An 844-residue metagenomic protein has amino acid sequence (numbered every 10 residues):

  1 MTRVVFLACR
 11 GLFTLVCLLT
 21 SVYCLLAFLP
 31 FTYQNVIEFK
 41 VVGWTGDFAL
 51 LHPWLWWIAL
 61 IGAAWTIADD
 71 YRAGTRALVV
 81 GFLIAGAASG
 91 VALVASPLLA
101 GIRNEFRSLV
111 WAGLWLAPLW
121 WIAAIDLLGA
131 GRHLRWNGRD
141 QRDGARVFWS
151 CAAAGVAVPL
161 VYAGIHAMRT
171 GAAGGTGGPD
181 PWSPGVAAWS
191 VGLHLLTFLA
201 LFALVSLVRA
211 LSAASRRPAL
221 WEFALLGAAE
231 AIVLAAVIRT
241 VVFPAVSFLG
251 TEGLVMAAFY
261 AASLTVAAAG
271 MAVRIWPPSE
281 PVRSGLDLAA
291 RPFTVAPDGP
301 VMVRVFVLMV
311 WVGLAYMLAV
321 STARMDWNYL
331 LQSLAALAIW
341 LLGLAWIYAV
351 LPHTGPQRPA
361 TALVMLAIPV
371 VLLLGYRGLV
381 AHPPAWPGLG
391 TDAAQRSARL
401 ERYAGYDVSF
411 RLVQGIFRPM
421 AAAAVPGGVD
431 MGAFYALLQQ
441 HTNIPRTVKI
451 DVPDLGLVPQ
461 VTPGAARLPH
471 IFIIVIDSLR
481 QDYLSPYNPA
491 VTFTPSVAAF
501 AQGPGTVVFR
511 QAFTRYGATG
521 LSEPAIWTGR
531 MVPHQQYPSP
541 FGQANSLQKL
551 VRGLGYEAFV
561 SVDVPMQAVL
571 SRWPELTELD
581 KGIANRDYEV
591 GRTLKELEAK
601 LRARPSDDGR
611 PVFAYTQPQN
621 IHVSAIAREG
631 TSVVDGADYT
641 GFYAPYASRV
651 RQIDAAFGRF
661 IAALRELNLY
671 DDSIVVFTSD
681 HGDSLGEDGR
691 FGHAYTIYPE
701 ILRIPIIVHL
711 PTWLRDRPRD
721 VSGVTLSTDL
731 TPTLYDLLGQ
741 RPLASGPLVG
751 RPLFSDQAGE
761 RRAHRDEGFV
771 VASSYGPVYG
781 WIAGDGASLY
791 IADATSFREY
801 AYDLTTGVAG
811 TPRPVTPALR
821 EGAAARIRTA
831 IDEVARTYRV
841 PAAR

Functional and structural regions predicted by a protein language model:
T2-R411: Transmembrane and membrane-interface helices of multi-pass, inner-membrane envelope-modifying transferases
F31-L50, P97-L98, M168-A172, R324-W327 (+2 more regions): Long, internal low-complexity/basic segments
Y376-T631, R751-L753: Active-site-proximal alpha/beta segments of enzymes that process anionic O-linked groups
G378-L379, P383-A398, P742, A783-R844: C-terminal accessory region downstream of the catalytic core in glycan-modifying enzymes
Q439, L594-S606, S632-S673, I827-R844: A long, amphipathic alpha-helix that forms part of the scaffold/cap immediately adjacent to metal-dependent active
T492, R665-D716: Histidine-centered active-site microenvironments of extracellular/periplasmic hydrolases and transferases
F509-Q511, G517-G529, P533, I661 (+1 more regions): Substrate-binding rim/cap in mid-to-C-terminal beta-strand-loop elements of soluble/periplasmic
D683-E687, D736-Y800: C-terminal cap/loop subdomain of S1 sulfatases and analogous C-terminal strand-loop tails that border
